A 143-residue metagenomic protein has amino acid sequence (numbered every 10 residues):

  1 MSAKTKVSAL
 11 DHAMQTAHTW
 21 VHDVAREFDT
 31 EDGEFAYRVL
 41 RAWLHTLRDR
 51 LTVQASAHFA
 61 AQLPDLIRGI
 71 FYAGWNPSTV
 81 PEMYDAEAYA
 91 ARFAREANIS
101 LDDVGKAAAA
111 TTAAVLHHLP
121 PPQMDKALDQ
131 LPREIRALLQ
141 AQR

Functional and structural regions predicted by a protein language model:
S2-T5, Q142-R143: Short, charged, intrinsically disordered terminal tails
T5, A9-H12, F28, F93-A97 (+1 more regions): Alpha-helical membrane-protein topology signature
T5-R50: The feature marks the first
V21, A60, A86-A90: An amphipathic alpha-helix signature
D29-R41, R48-A57, I99-A110, L116-D129: Short, low-complexity cationic-aromatic patches
R50-M83, L119-R143: Extended intrinsically disordered, low-complexity coil regions enriched in Ser, Thr, Gly, Ala and often Pro
I67-P121: Short, solvent-exposed interaction modules
